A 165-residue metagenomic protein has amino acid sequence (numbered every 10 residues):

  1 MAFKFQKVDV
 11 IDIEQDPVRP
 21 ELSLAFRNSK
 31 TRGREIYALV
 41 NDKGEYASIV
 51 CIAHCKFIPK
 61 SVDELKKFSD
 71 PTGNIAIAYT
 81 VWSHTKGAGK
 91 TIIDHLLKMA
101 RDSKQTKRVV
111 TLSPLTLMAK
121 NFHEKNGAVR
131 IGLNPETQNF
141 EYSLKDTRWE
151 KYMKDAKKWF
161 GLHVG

Functional and structural regions predicted by a protein language model:
M1-T31, A38-V40, Y46, D155 (+1 more regions): Short amphipathic alpha-helix that is part of the acyltransferase structural core
Y37, A47-I52, A76, V81: Conserved GNAT-family N-acetyltransferase fold
E45-S48, G132: A structural microfeature
C51-A76: Conserved acyl-donor/pantetheine-binding loop and adjacent beta-alpha core of acyl/acetyltransferases and related
S83-R101: Conserved acetyl-CoA-binding loop-helix of GNAT-fold acetyltransferases
V110-N121, N134-E141: Conserved beta-strand-loop-alpha-helix junction that forms the acyl-donor binding cleft
E124-N134: Conserved acetyl-CoA-binding loop of GNAT-fold acetyltransferases
E136-G165: C-terminal "cap" of GNAT-fold acetyltransferases
